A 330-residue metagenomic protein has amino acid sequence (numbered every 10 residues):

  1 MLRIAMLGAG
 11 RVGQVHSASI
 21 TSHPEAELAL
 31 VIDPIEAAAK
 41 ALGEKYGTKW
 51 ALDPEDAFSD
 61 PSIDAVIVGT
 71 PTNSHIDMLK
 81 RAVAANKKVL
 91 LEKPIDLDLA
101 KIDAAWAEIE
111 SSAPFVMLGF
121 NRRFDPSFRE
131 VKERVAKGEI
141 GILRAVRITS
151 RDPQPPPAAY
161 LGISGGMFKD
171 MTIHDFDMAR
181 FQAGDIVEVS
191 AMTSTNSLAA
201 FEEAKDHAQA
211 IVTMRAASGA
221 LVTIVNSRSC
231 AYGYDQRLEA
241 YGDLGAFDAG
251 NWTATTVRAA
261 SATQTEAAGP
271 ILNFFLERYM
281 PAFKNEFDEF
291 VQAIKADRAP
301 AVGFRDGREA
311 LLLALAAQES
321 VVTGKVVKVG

Functional and structural regions predicted by a protein language model:
M1-Y46: N-terminal Rossmann-like dinucleotide-binding module
T48-P54: Conserved SAM-binding strand-loop segment of SAM-dependent methyltransferases
L52, L91-E92, V116-L118, I224 (+1 more regions): Hydrophobic residues in well-ordered beta-strands that form the structural core
A65-T72, I76-F120: Beta-strand-loop-alpha-helix segment that lines the small-molecule cofactor/substrate pocket of alpha/beta enzymes
A65-V68, D103, E289-G330: C-terminal helix-rich "cap/oligomerization" subdomain common to oxidoreductases
A107-F115, R129-L143, Y241-G242: Basic phosphate/pyrophosphate-binding loop/patch that engages nucleotide-derived ligands
A158-L221, V225-Y232, R305: Rossmann-like dinucleotide-binding domain that binds NAD(P)(H)
A200-E203, A217-N285: NAD(P)-dinucleotide binding in Rossmann-like oxidoreductases
